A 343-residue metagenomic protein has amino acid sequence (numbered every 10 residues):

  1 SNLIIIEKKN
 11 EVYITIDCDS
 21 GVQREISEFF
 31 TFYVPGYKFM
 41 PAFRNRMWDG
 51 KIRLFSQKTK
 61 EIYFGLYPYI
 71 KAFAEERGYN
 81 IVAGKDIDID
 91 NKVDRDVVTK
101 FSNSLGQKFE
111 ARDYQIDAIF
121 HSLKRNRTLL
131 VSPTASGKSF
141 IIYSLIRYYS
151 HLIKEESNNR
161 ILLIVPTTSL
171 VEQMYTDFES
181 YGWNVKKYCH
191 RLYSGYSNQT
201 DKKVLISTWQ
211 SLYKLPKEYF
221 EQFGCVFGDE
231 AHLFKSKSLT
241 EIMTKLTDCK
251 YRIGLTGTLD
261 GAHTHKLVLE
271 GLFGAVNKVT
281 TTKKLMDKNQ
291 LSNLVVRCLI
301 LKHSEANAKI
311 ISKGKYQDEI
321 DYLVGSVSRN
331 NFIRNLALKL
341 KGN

Functional and structural regions predicted by a protein language model:
T31-N91: Interdomain "pre-motor" coupling segment immediately N-terminal to P-loop NTPase/helicase cores
K51-L54, F73-E76, V82-V131: Conserved pre-motif I regulatory segment
K124-L130, N159-R160, G342-N343: Pre-Walker A (Motif I) flank of P-loop NTPase domains
T134-Y149, K154-S180, L239, G261: Conserved Walker A/P-loop ATP-binding site and its immediately adjacent core in helicase/helicase-like ATPase domains
E179-K217: Inter-Walker segment of RecA-like/P-loop motor cores
V204-I242: Conserved RecA-like ASCE ATPase "motif II neighborhood" in helicase/translocase motors
G224-C225, H232-R297: Post-DEXD/H (motif II) to motif III coupling segment of the RecA-like Helicase ATP-binding lobe
I311-N343: Conserved interdomain hinge at the start of the Helicase C-terminal
